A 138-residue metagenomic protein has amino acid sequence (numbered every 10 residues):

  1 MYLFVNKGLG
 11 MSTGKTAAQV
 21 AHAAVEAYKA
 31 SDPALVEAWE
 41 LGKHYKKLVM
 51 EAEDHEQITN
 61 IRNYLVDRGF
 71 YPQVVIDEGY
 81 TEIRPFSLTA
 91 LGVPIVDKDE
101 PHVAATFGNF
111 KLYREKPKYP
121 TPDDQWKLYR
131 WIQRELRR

Functional and structural regions predicted by a protein language model:
M1-P33: Glycine- and Gly-Pro-enriched alpha-helical subdomains that act as flexible, kink-prone "lid/hinge" or packing modules
Y2-F4, K43-E53, V66-R138: Short basic, glycine-rich beta-strand/loop surfaces that mediate nucleic-acid
G10, H55-Q57, K98: Generic "edge-of-domain/loop-turn" microfeature
T13-G14, I58, R84: Alpha-helix N-cap/helix-start motif
K15-A17, N60, V103-A105: A short secondary-structure junction signal
E26, Y64-D67: Charged/polar positions on well-ordered alpha helices
K29-E56: Compact, glycine-rich, soluble single-domain proteins
E56-L65: Short amphipathic alpha-helices within nucleic acid-binding modules
